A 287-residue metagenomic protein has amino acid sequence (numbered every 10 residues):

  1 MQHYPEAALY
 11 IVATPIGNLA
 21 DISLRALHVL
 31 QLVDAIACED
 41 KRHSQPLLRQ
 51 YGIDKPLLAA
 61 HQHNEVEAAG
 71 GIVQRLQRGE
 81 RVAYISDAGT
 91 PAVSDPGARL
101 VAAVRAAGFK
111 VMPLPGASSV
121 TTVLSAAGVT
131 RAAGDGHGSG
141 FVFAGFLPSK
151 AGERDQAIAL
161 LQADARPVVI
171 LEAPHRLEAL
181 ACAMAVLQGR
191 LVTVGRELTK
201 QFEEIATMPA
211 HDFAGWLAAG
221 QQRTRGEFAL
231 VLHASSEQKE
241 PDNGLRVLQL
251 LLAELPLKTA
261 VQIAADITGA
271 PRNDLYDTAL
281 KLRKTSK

Functional and structural regions predicted by a protein language model:
M1-H63: Glycine-rich, flexible N-terminal cofactor/catalytic loop recognition
E6, P167, L171-K287: A contiguous loop/helix-start segment that scaffolds small-molecule binding in enzyme catalytic cores
A8-L9, R78-A83, R166-P167: Loop/turn-to-beta-strand initiation segments
V29-I36, G108-M112, R166-V168: Short active-site oxyanion
C38, V111-G116, I170, V194: General beta-strand structural signal in soluble alpha/beta enzymes
A59-E67, L147-A151: Conserved helicase motor
Q77-T122, H175-A179: A glycine-rich beta-strand to alpha-helix segment that forms a phosphate/ribose-binding loop at ligand/cofactor sites
R99-D164: Class I SAM-dependent methyltransferase SAM-binding "motif I" and its flanking Rossmann-like core
